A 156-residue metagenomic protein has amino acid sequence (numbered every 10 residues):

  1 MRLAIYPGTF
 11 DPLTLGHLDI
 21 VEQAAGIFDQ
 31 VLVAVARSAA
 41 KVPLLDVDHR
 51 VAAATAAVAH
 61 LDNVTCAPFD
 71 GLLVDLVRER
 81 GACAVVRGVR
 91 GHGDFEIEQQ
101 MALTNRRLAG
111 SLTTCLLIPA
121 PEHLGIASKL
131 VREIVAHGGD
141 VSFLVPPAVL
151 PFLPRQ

Functional and structural regions predicted by a protein language model:
M1-Q156: Nucleotidyltransferase catalytic core that binds NTPs
